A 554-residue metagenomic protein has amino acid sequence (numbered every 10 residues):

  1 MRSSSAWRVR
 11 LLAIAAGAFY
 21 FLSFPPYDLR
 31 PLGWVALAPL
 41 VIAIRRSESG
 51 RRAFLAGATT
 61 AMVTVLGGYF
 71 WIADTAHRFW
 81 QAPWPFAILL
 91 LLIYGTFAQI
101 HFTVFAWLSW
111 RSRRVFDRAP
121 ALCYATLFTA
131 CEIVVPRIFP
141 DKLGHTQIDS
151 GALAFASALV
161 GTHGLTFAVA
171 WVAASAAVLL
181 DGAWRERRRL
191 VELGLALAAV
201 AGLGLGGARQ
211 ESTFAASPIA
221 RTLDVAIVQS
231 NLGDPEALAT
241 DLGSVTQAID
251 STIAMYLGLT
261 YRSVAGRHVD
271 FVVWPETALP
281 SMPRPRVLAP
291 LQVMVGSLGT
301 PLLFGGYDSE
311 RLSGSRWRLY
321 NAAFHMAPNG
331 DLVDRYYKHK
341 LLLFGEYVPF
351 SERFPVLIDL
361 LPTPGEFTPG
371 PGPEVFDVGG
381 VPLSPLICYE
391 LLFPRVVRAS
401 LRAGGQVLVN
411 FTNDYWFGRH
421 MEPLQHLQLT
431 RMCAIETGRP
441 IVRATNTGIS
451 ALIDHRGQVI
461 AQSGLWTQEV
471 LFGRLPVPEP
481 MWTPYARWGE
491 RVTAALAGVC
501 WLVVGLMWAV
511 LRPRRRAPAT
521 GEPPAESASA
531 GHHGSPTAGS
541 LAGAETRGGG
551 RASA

Functional and structural regions predicted by a protein language model:
M1-F214, G418-R419, T430-C433, T445-R456 (+3 more regions): Membrane-embedded alpha-helical bundles of multi-pass enzymes that act on lipidic or dolichyl-linked glycan substrates
M1-R2, R514-A554: Short, intrinsically disordered terminal tails adjacent to the first/last structured region
L22, V35, F271, G345 (+3 more regions): Generic N-terminal simple sequence motifs
V63, D74, F167, R311 (+6 more regions): Residues at secondary-structure transition points
R118, G182, V225, F271 (+2 more regions): Short linear motifs in intrinsically disordered/low-complexity regions
R209-V492: Soluble catalytic domains of enzymes that build or remodel membrane lipids, polysaccharides, and related
